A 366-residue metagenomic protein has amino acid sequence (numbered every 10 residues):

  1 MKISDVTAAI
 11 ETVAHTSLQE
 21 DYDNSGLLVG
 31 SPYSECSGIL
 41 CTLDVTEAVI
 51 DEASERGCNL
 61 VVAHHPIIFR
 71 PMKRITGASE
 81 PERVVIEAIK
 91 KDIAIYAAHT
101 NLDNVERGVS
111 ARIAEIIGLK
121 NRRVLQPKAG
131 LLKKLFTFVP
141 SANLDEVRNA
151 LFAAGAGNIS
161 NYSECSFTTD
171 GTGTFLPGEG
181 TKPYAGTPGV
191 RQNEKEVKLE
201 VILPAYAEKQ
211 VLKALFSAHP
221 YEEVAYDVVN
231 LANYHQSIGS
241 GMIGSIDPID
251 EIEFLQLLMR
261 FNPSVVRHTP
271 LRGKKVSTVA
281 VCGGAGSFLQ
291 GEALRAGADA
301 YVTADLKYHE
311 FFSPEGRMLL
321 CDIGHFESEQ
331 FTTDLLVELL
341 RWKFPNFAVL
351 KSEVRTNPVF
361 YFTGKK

Functional and structural regions predicted by a protein language model:
M1-K366: Hydrophobic structural segments
